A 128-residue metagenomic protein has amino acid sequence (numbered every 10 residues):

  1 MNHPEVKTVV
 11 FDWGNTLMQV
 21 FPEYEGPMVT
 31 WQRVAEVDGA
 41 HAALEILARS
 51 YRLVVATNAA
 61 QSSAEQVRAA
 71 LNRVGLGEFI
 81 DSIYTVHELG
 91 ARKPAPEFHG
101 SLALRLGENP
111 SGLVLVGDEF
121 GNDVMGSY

Functional and structural regions predicted by a protein language model:
N2-P22: Asp-based phosphoryl-transfer active-site loop
N2-P4, R49-S50, R105-G112: Glycine-rich phosphate-binding loop signature in dinucleotide/nucleotide-binding domains
M18-P27, I80-I83: Short, basic/glycine-rich phosphate-binding loops at helix/coil junctions that contact nucleotide phosphates
P22, A60, F120: Short, glycine/serine-rich, charged loops/turns that create anion-binding and catalytic segments at active sites
M28-V55, E65, P96: Short, acidic loop-to-helix structural element flanking the phosphoryl-transfer center in phosphate-processing enzymes
A48-V54, A59-H87: Substrate-recognition/cap helix-loop segment adjacent to the acidic, metal-dependent catalytic center of Asp-based
R92-V124: Conserved Lys-Pro-Asp/Glu-containing loop-to-beta segment of HAD-superfamily phosphomonoesterases, centered on
